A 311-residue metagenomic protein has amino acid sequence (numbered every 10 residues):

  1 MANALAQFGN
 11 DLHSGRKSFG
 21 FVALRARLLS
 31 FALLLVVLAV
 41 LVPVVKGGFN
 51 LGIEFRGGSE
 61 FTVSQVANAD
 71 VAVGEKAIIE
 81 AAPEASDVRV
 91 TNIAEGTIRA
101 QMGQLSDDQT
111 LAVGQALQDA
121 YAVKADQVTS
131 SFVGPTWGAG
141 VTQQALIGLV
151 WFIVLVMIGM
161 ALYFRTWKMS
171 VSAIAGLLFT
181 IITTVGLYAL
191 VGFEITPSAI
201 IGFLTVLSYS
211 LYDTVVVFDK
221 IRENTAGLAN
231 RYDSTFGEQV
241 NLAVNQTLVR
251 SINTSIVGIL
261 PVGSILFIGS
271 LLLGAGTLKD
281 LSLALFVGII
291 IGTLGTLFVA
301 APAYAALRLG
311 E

Functional and structural regions predicted by a protein language model:
M1-E311: A structural signal for conserved, well-ordered secondary-structure elements that form binding/interaction cores
